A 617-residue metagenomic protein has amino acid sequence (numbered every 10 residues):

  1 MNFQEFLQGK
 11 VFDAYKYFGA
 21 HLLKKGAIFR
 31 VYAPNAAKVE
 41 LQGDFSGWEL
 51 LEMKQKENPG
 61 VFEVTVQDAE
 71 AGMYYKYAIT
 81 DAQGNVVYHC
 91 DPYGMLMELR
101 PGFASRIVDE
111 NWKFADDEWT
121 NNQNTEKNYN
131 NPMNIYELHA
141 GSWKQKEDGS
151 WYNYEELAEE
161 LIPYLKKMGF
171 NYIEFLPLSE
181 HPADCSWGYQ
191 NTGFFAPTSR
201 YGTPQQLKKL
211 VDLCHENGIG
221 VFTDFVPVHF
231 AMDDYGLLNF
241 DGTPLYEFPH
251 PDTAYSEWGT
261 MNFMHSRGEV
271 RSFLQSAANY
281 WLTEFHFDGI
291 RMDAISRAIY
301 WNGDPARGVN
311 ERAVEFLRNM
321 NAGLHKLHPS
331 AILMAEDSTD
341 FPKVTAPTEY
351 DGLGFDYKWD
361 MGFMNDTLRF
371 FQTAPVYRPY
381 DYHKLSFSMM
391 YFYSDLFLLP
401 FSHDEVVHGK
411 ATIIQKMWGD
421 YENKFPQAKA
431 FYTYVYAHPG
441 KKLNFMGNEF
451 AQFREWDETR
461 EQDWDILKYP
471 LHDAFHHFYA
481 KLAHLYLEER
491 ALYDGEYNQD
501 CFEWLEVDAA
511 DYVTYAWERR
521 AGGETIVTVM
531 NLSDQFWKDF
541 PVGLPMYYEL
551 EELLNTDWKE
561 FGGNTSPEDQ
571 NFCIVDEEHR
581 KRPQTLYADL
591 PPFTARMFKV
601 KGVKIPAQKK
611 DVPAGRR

Functional and structural regions predicted by a protein language model:
M1-I28, W48, K56-E137, S142-G149 (+3 more regions): The feature marks proteins involved in alpha-glucan
V31, Y77, L138, L165 (+11 more regions): Conserved, mostly hydrophobic/aromatic
Y32-V39, S46-W48, P545-Y548: Short proline/glycine-enriched turn/loop motifs at strand-loop junctions of beta-rich domains
A71-Y75, D569-K610, G615: C-terminal beta-strand-rich structural cap/linker in extracellular carbohydrate-active enzymes
M97-A140, S150, Y164, Q372-K429 (+2 more regions): Glycine-rich phosphate/pyrophosphate-binding loop and adjacent beta-alpha nucleotide/cofactor-binding cores
P101, H286-D288, G303-E461, L487-T556 (+1 more regions): Conserved alpha/beta catalytic core and glycan-binding cleft of carbohydrate-active enzymes
T120-M133, H139-F287, R291-V309, F572: Substrate-binding/active-site clefts of carbohydrate-active enzymes
L471-L492: Catalytic cores of secreted or luminal carbohydrate-active enzymes
